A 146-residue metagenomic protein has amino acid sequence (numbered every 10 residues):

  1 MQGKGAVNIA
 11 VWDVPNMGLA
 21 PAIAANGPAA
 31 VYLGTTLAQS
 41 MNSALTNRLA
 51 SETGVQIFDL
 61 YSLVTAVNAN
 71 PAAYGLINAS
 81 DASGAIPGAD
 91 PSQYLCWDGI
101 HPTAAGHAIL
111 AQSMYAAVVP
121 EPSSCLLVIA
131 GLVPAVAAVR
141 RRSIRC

Functional and structural regions predicted by a protein language model:
M1-Q2, V118: Hydrophobic pocket-lining residues that define ligand/cofactor binding sites across diverse proteins
Q2, N8-D13, Q56-D59, L110: Structural recognition of the beta-strand scaffold that forms the well-ordered cores of secreted hydrolase catalytic
N8, H101-P102, Q112-I129: Short, threonine-centered small-residue motifs that mark membrane-proximal processing/anchoring sites and TM-junction
N16-T36, N47-A50, G54-I100: Mobile gating loops/cap/lid regions near enzyme active sites that modulate substrate access
L37, M41, L45, I57 (+1 more regions): Stable alpha-helical elements in mature extracytoplasmic
L95, A105, M114: Non-heme Fe(II) oxygenase metal-center motifs and adjacent flexible, charged/small-residue loops
S124-C146: C-terminal cell-surface anchoring/sorting signal
